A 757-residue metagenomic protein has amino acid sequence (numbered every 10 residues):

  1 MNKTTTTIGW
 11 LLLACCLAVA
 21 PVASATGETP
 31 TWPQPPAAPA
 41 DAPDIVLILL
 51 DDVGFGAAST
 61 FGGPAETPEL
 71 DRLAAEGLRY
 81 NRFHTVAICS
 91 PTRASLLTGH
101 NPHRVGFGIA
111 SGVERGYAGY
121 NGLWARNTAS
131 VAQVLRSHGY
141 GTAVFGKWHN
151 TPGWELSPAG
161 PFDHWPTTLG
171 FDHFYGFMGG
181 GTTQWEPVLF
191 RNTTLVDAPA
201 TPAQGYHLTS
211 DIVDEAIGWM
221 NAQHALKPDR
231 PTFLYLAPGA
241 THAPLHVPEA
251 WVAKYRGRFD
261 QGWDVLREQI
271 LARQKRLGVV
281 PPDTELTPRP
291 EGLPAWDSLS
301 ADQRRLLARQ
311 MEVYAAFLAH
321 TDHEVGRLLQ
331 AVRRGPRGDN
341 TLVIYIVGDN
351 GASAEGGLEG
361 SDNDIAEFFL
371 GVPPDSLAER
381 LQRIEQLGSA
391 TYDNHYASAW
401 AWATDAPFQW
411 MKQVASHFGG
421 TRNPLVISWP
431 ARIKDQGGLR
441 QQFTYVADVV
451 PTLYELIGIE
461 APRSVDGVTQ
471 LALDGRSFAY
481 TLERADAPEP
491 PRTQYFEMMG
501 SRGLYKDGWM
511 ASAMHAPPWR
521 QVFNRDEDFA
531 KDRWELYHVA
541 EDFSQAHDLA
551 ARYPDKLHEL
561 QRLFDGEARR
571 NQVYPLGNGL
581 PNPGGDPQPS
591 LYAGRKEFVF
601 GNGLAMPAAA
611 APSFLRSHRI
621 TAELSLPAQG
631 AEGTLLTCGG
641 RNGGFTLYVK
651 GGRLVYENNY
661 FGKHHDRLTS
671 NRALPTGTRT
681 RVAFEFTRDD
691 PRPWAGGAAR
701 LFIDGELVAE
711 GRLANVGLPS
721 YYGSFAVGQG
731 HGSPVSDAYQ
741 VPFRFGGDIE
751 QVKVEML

Functional and structural regions predicted by a protein language model:
M1-T6: Positively charged n-region of N-terminal signal peptides that target proteins for export
I8-A530, W534, F543-R562, L576 (+4 more regions): Formylglycine-dependent sulfatase
L234, L425-I427, L504, E535-Y537 (+3 more regions): Short beta-strand motif preference
N363-I365, D375, G566-N571, G577-P581 (+1 more regions): Juxtamembrane/interface motifs at transmembrane-helix termini
W429, V539, K753-L757: Short beta-strand-to-coil "C-cap" segments at the C-terminal boundary of structured domains/repeats, marking
A540-S544, G705-E706: Asp-box/BNR beta-propeller loop motif
A551, L557-N571, L713, D748-L757: Extended recognition patches within non-cytosolic domains
P575-L757: Extracellular glycan-associated modules
